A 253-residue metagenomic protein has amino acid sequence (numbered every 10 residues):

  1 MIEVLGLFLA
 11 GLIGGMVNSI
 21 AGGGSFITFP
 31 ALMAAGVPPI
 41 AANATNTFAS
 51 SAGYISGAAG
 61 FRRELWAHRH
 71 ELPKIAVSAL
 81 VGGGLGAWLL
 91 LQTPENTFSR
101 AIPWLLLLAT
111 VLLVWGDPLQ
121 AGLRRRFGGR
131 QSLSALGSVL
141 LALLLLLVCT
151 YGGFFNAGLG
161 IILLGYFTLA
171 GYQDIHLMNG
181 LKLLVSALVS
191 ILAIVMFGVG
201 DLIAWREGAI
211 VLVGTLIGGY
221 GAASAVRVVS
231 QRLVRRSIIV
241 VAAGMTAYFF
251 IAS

Functional and structural regions predicted by a protein language model:
M1-L5, M33-A41, L91-S99, G198-R206 (+1 more regions): Helix-coil boundary and interhelical linker segments in multi-pass alpha-helical membrane proteins
M1-P38, R125-N179, A209: Selected transmembrane alpha-helices and immediately adjacent juxtamembrane segments of polytopic inner-membrane
V4, T47, I102-L106, T110 (+4 more regions): Residues within membrane-spanning alpha-helices of integral membrane proteins, especially the hydrophobic core/packing
V37-N46, R69-E71, Y172-L183: Membrane-interface alpha-helices at helix entry/exit sites of multi-pass transporters
T45-W104, S190-S237: Selective hydrophobic functional segments
S56-W66, W104-R130, G244-S253: Transmembrane helix exit motif
L85-G86, L145-F154, A193-D201, G208 (+1 more regions): Hydrophobic alpha-helical transmembrane segments in multi-pass integral membrane proteins
